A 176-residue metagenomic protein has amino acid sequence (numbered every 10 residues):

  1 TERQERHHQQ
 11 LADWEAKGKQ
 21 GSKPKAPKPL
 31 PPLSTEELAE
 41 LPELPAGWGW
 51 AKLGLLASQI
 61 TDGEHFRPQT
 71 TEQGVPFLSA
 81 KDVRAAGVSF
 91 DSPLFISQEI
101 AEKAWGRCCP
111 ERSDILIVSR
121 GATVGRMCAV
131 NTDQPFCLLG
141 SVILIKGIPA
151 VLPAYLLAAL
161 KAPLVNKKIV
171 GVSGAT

Functional and structural regions predicted by a protein language model:
T1-L33: Extended, domain-scale alpha-helical bundle/helix-rich regions
P32-G63: Non-catalytic DNA-recognition/assembly elements of restriction-modification systems
K52-Q59, R84-D91, G106-C108, R112 (+2 more regions): Basic, amphipathic alpha-helical recognition segments used for DNA target recognition
T71-S89: Short beta-strand/loop turn elements enriched in aromatics
G74, S92, L139-S141: A generic structural signal for short beta-strands and their flanking turns/coil linkers
I96-W105: Short alpha-helix capping/helix-loop boundary micro-motifs
I117-V118: A generic structural signal for residues embedded in beta-strands
T123-V130: Short, Lys/Arg- and Gly-enriched loop/turn segments at beta-strand edges
